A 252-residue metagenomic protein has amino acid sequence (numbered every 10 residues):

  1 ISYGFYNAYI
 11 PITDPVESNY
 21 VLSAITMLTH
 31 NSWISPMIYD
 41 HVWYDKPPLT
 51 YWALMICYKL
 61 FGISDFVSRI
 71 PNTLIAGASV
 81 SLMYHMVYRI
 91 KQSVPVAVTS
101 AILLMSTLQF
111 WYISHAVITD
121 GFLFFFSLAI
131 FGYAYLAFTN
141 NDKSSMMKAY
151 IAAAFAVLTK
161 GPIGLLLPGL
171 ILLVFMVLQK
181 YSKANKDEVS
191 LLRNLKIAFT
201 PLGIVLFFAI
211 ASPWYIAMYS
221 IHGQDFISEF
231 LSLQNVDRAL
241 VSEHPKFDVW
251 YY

Functional and structural regions predicted by a protein language model:
I1-Y252: Membrane-integral, polyisoprenol-dependent glycosyltransferases of the GT-C/oligosaccharyltransferase superfamily
